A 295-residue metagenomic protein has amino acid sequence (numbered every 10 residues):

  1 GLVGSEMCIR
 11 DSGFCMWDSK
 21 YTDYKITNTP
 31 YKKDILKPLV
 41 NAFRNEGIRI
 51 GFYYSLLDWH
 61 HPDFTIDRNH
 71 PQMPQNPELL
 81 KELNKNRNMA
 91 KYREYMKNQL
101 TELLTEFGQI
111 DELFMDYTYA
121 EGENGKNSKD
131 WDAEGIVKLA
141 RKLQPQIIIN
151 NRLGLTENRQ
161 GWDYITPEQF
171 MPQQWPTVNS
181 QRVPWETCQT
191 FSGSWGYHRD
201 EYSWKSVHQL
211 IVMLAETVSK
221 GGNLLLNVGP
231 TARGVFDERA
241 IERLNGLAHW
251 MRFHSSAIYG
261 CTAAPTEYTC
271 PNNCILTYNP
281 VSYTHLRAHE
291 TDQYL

Functional and structural regions predicted by a protein language model:
S5-E6, R10-E290, L295: Mature catalytic domains of secreted/periplasmic carbohydrate-active enzymes
